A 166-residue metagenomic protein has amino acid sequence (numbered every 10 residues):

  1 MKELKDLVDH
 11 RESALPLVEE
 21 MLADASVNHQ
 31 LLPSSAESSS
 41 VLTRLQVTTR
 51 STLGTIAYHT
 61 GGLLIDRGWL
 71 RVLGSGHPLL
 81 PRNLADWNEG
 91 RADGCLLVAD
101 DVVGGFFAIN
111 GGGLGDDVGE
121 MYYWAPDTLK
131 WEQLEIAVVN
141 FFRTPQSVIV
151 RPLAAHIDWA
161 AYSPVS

Functional and structural regions predicted by a protein language model:
M1-D117: A surface-exposed partner-binding patch
P16, P33, P78-P81, P126 (+3 more regions): Proline-rich intrinsically disordered, low-complexity coils
Y58, Y122-Y123, Y162: Sequence-level detector for tyrosine residue identity
D117-I157: Compact, glycine/acidic-enriched structural inserts
I157-S166: Extended, basic/helix-rich recognition subdomains
